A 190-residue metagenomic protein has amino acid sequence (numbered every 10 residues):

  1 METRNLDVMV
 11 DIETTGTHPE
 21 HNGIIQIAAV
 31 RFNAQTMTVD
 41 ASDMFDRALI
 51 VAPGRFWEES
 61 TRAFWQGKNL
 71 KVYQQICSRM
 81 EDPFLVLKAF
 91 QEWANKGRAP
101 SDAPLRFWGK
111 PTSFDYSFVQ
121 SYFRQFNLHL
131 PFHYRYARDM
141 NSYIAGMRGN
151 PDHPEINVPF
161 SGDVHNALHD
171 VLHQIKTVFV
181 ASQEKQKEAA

Functional and structural regions predicted by a protein language model:
T3-V8, E13-G109: Conserved non-catalytic scaffold segment of RNase H-like nuclease domains
E13-T15, A48, P111-T112, S117 (+2 more regions): Anionic group-transfer/hydrolysis microenvironments
V51-G67, A137-I175: Active-site-proximal helix-loop-helix substrate-binding element of RNase H-like nuclease domains
P53, Q120, Y136, A189-A190: C-terminal tail/extension regions appended to the core domain(s) of diverse proteins
D82-F90, D115-V119, D139: Amphipathic alpha-helical interface surfaces
A94-R98, S113-R135: Substrate-recognition/cap helix-loop segment adjacent to the acidic, metal-dependent catalytic center of Asp-based
R106-S113, S117-F118, D152-A190: Acidic, Mg2+-coordinating catalytic module of metal-dependent nucleases/exonucleases that use a two-metal-ion mechanism
